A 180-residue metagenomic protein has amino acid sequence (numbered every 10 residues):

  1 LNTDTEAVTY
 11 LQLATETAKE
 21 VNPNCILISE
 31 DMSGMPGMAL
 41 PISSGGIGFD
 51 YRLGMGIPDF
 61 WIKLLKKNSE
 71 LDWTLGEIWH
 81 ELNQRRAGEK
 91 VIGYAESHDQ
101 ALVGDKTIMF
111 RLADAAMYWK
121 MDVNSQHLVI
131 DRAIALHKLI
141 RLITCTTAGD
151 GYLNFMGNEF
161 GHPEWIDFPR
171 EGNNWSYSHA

Functional and structural regions predicted by a protein language model:
L1: Active-site-proximal loop/short-helix segments that contain or immediately flank catalytic acid/base residue(s)
D4-N173: Conserved alpha/beta catalytic core and glycan-binding cleft of carbohydrate-active enzymes
W175-A180: Short, intrinsically disordered, charge-balanced linker/junction segments flanking boundaries in proteins
